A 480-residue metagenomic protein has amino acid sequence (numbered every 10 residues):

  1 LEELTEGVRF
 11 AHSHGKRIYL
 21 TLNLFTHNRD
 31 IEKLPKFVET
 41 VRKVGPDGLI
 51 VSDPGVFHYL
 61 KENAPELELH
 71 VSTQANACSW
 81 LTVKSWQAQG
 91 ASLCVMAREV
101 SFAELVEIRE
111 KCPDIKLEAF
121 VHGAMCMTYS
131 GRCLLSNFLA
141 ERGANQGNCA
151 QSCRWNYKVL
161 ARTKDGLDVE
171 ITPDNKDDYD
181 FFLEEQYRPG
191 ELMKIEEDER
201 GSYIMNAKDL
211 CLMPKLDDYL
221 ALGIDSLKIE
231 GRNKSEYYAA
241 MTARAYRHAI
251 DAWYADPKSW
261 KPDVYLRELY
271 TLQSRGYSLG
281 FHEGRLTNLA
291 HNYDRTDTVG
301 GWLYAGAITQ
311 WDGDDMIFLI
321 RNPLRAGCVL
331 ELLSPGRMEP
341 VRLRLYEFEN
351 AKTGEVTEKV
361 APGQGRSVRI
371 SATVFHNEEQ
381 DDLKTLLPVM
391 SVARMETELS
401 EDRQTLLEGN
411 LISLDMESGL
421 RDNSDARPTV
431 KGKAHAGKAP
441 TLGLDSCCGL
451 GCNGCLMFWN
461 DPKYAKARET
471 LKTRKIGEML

Functional and structural regions predicted by a protein language model:
L1, G7-L24, E32-P35, R42 (+4 more regions): Surface-exposed amphipathic alpha-helical tracts and adjacent flexible/coil segments at the periphery of soluble enzymes
K16, T21-S85: N-terminal active-site wall of soluble small-molecule enzyme domains
A150-R154, L444-W459: Local cysteine-cluster metal-coordination motifs and their immediate loop/turn environment, predominantly Fe-S cluster
R162, N453-T473: Iron-sulfur (Fe-S) cluster-binding segments and ferredoxin-like electron-carrier domains, especially [2Fe-2S]
V430-L450, L471: Immediate flanking context of iron-sulfur cluster ligation sites
R474-L480: Short Fe-S-cluster ligation motifs
